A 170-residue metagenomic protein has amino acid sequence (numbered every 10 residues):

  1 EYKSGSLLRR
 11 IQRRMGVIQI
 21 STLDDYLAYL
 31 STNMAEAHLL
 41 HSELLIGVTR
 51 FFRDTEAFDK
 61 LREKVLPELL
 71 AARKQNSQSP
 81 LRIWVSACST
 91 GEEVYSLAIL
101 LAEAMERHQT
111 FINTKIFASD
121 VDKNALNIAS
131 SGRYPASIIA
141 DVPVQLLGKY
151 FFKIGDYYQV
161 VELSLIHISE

Functional and structural regions predicted by a protein language model:
E1-L81: A short N-terminal interaction module
I11, C88-V94, S169: Short, thiol/selenol-centered motifs that function as redox-active sites or metal-ligating centers
M15, L70, L101-E106, R133-Y134: Conserved hydrophobic residues forming the short capping helix/wall of the S-adenosyl-L-methionine
T49, T90, S119: Ser/Thr-centric signal marking residues that sit in or immediately flank functional binding/regulatory motifs
P80-S89: Conserved class I S-adenosyl-L-methionine
S86, R107-S169: Extended basic-aromatic, gly/pro-enriched interface segments that bind polyanionic ligands
T90-R107: Conserved SAM-binding loop of SAM-dependent methyltransferases across substrates and taxa, primarily the Class I
